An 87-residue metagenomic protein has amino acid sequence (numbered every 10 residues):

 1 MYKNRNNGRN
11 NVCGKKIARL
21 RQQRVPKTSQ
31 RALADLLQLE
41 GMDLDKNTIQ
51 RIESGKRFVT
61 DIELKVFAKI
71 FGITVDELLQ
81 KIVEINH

Functional and structural regions predicted by a protein language model:
M1-P26: A short, Lys/Arg-rich alpha-helix, primarily the initiator
Y2-G8, K69, D76-H87: Short, charged recognition helix plus adjacent turn of helix-turn-helix-like nucleic-acid-binding domains
K15, R31, N47, D61-L64: Short alpha-helical elements of helix-turn-helix
K16, T48-R51, E77: Residue-level recognition of specific faces of alpha-helices
L20, L36, I52, K81: Residues in the recognition helix of alpha-helical DNA-binding motifs
P26-R51: Short alpha-helical DNA-recognition segment
L36, T60-E77: DNA major-groove recognition helix of helix-turn-helix/homeodomain DNA-binding modules
